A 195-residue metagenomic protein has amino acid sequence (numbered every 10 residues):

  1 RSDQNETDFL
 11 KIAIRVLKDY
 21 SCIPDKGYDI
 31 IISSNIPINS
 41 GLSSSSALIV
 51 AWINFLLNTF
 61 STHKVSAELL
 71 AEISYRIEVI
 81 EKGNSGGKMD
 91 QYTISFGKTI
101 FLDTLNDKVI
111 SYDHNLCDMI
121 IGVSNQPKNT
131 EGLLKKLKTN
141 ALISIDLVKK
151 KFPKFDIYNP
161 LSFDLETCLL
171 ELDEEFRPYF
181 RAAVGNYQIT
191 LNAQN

Functional and structural regions predicted by a protein language model:
R1-N5, D19, T93, F101-N195: C-terminal nucleotide
S2-H114: Gly/Ser-rich oxyanion-binding loop with an adjacent helix/lid that shapes the negatively charged ligand pocket
